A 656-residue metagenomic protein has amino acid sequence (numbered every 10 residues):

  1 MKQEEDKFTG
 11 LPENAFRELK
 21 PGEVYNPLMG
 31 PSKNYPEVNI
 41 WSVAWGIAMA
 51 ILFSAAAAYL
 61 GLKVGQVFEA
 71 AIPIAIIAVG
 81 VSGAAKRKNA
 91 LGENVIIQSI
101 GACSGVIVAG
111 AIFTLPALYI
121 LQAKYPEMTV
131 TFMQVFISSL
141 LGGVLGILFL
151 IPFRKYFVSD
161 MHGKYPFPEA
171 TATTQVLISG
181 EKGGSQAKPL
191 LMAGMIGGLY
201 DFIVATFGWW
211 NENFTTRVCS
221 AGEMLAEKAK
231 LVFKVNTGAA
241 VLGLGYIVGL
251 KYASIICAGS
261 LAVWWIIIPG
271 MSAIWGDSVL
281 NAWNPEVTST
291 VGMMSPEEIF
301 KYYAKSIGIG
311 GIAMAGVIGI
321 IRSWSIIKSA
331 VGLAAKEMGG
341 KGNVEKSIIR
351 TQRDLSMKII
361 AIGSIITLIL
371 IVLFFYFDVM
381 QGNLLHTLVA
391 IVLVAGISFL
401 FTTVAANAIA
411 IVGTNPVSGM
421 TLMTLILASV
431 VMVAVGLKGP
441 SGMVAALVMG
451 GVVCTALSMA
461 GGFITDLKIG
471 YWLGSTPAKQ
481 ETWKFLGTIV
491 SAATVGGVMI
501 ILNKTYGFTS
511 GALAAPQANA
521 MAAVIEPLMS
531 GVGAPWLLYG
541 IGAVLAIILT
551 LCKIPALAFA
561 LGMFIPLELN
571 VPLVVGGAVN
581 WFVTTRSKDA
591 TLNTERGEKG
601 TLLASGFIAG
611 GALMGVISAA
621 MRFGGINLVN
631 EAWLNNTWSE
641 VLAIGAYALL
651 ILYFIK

Functional and structural regions predicted by a protein language model:
M1-K656: Alpha-helical multipass membrane-protein architecture
